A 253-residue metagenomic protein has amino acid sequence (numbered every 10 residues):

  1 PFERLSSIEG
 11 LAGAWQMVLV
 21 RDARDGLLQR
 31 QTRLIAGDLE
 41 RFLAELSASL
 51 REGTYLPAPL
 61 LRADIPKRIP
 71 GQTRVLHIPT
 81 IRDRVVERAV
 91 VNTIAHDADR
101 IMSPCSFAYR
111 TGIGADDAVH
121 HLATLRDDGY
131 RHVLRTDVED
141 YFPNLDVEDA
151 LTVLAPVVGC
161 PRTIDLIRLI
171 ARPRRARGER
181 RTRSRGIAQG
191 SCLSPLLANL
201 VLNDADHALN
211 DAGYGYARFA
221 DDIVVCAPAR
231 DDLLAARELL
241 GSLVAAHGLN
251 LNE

Functional and structural regions predicted by a protein language model:
P1-T163, A171-R177: Conserved two-metal-ion catalytic palm core of "right-hand" nucleic acid polymerases, unifying RNA-dependent RNA
L50, A63, P104, H120-E253: Conserved polymerase palm-domain catalytic core
